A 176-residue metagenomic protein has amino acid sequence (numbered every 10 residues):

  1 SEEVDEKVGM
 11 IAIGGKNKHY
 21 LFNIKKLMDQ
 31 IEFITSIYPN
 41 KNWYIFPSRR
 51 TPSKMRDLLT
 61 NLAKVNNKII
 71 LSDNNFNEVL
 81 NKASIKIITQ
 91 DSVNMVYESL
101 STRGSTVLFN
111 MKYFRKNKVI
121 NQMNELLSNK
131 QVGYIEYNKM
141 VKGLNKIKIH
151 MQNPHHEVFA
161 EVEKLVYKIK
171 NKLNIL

Functional and structural regions predicted by a protein language model:
S1-L176: Nucleotide-activated sugar donor-binding and catalytic core shared by glycosyltransferases and related lipid-linked
